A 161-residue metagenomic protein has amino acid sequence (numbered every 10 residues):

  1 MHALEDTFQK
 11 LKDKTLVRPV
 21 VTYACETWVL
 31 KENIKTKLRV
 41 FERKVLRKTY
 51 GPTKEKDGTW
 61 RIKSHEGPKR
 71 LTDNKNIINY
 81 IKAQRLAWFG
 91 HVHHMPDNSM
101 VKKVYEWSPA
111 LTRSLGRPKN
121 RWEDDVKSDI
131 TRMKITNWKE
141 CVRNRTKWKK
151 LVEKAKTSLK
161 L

Functional and structural regions predicted by a protein language model:
M1-L161: Short linear motifs embedded in intrinsically disordered, charge-biased segments
